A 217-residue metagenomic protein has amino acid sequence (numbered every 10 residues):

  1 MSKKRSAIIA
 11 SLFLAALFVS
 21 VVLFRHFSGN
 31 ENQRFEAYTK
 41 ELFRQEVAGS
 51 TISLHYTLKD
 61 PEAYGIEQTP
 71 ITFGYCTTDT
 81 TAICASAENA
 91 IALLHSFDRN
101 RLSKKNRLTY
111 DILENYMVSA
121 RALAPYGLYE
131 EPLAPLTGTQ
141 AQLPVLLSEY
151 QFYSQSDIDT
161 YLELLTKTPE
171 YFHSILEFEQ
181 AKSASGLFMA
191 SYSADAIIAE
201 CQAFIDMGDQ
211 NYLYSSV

Functional and structural regions predicted by a protein language model:
S2-V217: N-terminal maturation segment of proteins
